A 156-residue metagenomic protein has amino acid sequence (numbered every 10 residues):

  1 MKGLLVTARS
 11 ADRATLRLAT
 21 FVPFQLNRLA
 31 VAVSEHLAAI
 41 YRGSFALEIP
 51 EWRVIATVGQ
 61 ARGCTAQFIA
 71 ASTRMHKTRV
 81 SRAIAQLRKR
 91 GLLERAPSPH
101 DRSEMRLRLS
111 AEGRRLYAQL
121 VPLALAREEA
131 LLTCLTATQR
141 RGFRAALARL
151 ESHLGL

Functional and structural regions predicted by a protein language model:
M1-S44: N-terminal leader segment of winged-helix/HTH proteins
R9-S10, S72, A85-A148, G155: Charged, amphipathic alpha-helical coiled-coil/dimerization segments
Q25, L37, V54, R127-L131: Hydrophobic alpha-helical segments typical of transmembrane helices and their membrane-interface/capping positions
R28, A32, T65, I69 (+2 more regions): Secondary-structure boundary/capping motif
A30, A56-Q60, V121, A148: Short, locally clustered residues in the helix-turn-helix/winged-helix DNA-binding domain
E35-R79: N-terminal helix-turn-helix DNA-binding core of bacterial DNA-binding proteins
A56, R82, A145: DNA-binding alpha-helical recognition surfaces that contact promoter or target DNA
